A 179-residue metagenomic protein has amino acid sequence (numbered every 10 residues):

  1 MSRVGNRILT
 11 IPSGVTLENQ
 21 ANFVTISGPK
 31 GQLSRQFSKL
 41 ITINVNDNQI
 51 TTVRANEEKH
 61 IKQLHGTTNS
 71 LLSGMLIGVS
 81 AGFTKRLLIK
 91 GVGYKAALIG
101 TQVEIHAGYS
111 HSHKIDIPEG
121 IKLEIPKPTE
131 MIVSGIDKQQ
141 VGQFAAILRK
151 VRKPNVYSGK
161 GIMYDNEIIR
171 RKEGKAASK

Functional and structural regions predicted by a protein language model:
S2-A146, K150-K179: N-terminal intrinsically disordered, cationic/polar leader segments that include organellar targeting peptides
